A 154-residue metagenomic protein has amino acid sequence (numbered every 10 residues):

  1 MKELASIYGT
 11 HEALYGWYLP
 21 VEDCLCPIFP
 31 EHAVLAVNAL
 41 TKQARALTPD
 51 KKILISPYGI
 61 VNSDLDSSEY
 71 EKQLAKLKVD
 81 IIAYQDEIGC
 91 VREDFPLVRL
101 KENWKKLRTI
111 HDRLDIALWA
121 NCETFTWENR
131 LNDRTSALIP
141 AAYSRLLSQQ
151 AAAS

Functional and structural regions predicted by a protein language model:
M1-A5, N38-L40, V61-L74, L100-R108 (+1 more regions): Alpha-helical scaffolding within the catalytic cores of extracellular/periplasmic polymer-degrading hydrolases
K2-E31: Active-site groove signature of glycoside hydrolases
L4-E12, R45-A46, Y70-K78, L107-D115 (+1 more regions): Acidic (Asp/Glu)-rich catalytic clusters
A13-Y18, D50-L54, D80-A83, D115-N121 (+1 more regions): Structural preference for beta-strand elements that scaffold enzyme active sites
I28-A36, F95-E102, R134-R145: Alpha-helix N-cap and loop-to-helix initiation/capping positions
K51-P57, D86-C90, R108-Y143: Active-site clefts of carbohydrate-active enzymes
Y58-E87, N129-S136: Substrate-binding cleft/loops of secretory-pathway carbohydrate-active enzymes
Q85-K106: Substrate-binding surface in catalytic domains of secreted glycosidases
